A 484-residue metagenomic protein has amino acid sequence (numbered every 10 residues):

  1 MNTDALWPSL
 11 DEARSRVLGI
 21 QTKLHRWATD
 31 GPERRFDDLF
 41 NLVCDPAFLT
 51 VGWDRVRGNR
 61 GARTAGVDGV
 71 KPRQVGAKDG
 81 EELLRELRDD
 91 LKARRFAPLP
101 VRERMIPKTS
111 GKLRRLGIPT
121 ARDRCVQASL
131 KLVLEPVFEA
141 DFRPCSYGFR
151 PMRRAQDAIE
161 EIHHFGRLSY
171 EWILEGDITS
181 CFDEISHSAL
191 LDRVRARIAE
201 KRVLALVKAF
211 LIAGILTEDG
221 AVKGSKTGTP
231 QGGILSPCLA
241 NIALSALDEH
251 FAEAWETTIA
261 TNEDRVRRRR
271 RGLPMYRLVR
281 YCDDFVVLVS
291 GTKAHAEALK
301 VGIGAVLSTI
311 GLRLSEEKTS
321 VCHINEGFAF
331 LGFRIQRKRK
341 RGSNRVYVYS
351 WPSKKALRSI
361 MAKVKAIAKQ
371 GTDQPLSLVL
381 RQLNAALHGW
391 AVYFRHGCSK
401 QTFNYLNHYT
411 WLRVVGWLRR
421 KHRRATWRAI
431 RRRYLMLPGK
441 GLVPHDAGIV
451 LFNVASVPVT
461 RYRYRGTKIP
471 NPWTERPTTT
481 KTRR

Functional and structural regions predicted by a protein language model:
M1-R484: Non-catalytic terminal/accessory segments
